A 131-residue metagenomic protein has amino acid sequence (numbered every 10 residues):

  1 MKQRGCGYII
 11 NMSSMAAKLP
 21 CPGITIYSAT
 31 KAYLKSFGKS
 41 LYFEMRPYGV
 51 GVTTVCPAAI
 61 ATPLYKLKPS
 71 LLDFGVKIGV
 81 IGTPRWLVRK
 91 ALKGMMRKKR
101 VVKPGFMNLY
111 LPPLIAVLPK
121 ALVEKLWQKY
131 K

Functional and structural regions predicted by a protein language model:
M1, L19, S40-V50: Active-site-adjacent segment of SDR/Rossmann-fold oxidoreductases
N11: Rossmann-fold scaffold of SDR-type NAD(P)-dependent oxidoreductases
S14: Residue(s) in the substrate-gating loop at a strand-loop-helix junction that position the organic substrate next
C21-T25: Active-site loop immediately N-terminal to the catalytic Tyr-X3-Lys motif of short-chain dehydrogenase/reductase
Y27, K35: Catalytic tyrosine of NAD(P)H-dependent dehydrogenase/reductases that use a Tyr as the general acid/base
T30: Active-site helix of classical SDR
E44-M107: SDR active-site lid
K98-K131: A transmembrane-helix-recognition feature enriched in membrane-embedded lipid enzymes and envelope glyco-/phospholipid
